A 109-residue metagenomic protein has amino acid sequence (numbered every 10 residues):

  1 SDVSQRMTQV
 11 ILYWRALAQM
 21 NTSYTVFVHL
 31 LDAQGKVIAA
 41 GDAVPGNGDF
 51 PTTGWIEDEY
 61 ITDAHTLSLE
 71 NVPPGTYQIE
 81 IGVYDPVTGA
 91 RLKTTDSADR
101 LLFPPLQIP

Functional and structural regions predicted by a protein language model:
S1-P109: C-terminal luminal/periplasmic domains and tails of membrane-associated envelope-modifying transferases
